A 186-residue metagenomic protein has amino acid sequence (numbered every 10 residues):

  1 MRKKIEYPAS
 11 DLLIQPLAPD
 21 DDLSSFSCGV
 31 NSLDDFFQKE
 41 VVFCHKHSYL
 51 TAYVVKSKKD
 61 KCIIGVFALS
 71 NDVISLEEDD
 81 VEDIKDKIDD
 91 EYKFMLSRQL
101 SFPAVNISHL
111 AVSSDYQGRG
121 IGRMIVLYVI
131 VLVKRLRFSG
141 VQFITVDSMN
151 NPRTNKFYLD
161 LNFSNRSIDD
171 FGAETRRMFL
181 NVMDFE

Functional and structural regions predicted by a protein language model:
K3-F43, H47, A52-V54, C62: Short amphipathic alpha-helix that is part of the acyltransferase structural core
S48-A68, V81-I84: Conserved beta-hairpin
L50-V54, V66, A104, H109 (+1 more regions): Short hydrophobic/aromatic beta-strand element in the GNAT-like acyltransferase core that lines or flanks the acyl-donor
A68-H109: Conserved acyl-donor/pantetheine-binding loop and adjacent beta-alpha core of acyl/acetyltransferases and related
S113-D115: Active-site acidic-Proline motif in GNAT/NAT acetyltransferases
G118-L132: Conserved acetyl-CoA-binding loop-helix of GNAT-fold acetyltransferases
V126, V133-D147: Conserved GNAT acetyl-CoA-binding A-motif
S148-I168: Conserved active-site alpha-helix within GNAT-family acetyltransferase domains
